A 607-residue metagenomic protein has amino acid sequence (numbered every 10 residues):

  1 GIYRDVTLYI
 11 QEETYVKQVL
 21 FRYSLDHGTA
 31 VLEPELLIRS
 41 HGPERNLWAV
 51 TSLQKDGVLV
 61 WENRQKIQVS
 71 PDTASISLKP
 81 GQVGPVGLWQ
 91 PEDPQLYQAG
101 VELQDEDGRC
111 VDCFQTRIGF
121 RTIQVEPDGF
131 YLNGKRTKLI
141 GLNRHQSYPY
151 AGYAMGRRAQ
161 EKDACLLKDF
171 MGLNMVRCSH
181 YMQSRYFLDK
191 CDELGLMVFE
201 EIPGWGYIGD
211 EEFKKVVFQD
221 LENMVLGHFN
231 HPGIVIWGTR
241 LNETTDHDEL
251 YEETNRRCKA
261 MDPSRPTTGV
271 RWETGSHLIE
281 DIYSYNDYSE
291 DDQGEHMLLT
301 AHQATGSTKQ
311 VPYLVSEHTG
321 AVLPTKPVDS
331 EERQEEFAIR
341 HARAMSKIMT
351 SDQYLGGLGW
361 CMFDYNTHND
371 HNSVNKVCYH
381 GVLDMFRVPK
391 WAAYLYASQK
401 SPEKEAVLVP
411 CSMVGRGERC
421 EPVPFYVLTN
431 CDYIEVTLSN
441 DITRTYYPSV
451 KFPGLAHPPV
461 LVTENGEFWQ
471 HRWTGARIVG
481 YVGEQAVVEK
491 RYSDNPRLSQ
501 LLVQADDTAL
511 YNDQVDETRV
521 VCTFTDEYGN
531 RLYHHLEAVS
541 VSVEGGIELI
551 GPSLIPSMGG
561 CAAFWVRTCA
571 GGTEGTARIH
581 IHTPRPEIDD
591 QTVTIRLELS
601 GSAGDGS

Functional and structural regions predicted by a protein language model:
G1-S179, K190, G195-V198, D220 (+3 more regions): Secreted/periplasmic carbohydrate-active enzymes, especially glycoside hydrolases
C165-L167, M175-V388, A392, Q399 (+4 more regions): Substrate-binding/catalytic cleft of secreted carbohydrate-active enzymes, primarily glycoside hydrolases
